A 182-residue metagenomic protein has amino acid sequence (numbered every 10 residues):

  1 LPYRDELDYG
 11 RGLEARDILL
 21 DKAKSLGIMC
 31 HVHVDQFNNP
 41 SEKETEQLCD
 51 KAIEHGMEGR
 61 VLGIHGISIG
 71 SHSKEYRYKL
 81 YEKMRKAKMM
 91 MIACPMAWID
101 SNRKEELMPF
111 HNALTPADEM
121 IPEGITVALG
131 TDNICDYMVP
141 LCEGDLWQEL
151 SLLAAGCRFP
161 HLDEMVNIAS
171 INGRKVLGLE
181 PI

Functional and structural regions predicted by a protein language model:
L1-M91, L107-L129: Histidine/acidic residue-rich metal-binding segments in metalloenzymes
L7-G10, S71-H72, N102-R103, Y137-P140 (+1 more regions): A generic structural signal for short coil/turn motifs at secondary-structure boundaries
M29, D50-R60, A113-I182: His/Asp/Glu-enriched, well-ordered alpha-helical/loop segment that forms or immediately abuts the divalent-metal
F37-N38, S68-G70, A97-D100, I134-D136: Short, catalytically relevant binding-site loops at active-site mouths
P40, L80, S101, M108 (+2 more regions): Flexible domain-boundary/linker segments
E42, S73-Y76, N102-E106, V139-C142 (+1 more regions): Short, well-ordered secondary-structure micro-motifs
M90, P95-I99, R103: Active-site clefts of carbohydrate-active enzymes
